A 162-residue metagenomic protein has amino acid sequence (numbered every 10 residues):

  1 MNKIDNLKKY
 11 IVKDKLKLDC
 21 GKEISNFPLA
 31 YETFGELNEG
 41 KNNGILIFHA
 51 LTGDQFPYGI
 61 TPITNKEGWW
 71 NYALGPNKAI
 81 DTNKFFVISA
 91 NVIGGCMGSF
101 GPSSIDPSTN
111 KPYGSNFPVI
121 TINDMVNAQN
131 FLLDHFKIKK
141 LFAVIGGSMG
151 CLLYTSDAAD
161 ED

Functional and structural regions predicted by a protein language model:
M1-I47: Catalytic-loop region of hydrolases
K17-C20, L74-K78, F131-L132, L153: Catalytic micro-motifs at enzyme active sites that drive phosphoryl/nucleotidyl and oxygen chemistry
E32, E36-D106: N-terminal cap/lid subdomain of alpha/beta-hydrolase-fold enzymes
I105-G114: Short glycine/proline-rich turn/loop motifs
G114-N123: Catalytic nucleophile-loop/oxyanion-hole region of alpha/beta-hydrolase and closely related hydrolase-like folds
N123-F142: Conserved acidic catalytic loop of the alpha/beta-hydrolase fold
G146, G150: Gly/Ala-rich beta-loop-alpha elbow adjacent to hydrolase catalytic centers
Y154-D162: Conserved small/polar residues in nucleotide/adenosyl-binding loops
